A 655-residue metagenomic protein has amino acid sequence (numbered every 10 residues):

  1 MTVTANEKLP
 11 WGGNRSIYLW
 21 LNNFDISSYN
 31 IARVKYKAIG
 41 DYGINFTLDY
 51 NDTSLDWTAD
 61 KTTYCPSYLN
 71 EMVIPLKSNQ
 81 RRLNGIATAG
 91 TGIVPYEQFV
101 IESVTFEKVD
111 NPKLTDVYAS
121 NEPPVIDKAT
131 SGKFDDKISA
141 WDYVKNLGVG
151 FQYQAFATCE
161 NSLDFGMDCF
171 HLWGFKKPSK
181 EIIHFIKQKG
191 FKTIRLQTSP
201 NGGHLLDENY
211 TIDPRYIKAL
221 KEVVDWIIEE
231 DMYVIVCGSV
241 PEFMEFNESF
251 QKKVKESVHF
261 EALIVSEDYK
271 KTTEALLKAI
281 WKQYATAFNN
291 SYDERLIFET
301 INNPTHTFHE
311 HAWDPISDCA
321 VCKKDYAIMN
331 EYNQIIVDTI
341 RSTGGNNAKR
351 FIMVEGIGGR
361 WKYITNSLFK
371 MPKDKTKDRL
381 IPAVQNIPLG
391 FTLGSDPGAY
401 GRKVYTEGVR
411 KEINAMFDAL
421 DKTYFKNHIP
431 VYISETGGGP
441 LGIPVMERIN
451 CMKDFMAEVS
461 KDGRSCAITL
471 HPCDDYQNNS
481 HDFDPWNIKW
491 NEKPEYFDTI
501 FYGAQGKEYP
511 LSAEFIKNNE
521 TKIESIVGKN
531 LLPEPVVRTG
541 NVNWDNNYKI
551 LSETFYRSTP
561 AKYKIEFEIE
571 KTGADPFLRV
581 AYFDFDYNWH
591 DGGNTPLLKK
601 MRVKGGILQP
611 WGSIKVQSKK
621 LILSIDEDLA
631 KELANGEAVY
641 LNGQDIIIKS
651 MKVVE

Functional and structural regions predicted by a protein language model:
A5-R82, V94-V100, P535-T559, E566-A630 (+1 more regions): Extracellular ligand-binding interfaces
V34, G148-A155, K192-T198, Y233-C237 (+5 more regions): Structural recognition of the beta-strand scaffold that forms the well-ordered cores of secreted hydrolase catalytic
F99-F106, P112, V117, M651: Extracellular beta-strand elements of beta-rich domains used for carbohydrate recognition/degradation or cell-matrix
K113-T193: N-terminal carbohydrate-binding accessory modules
Y153-P178, L206-I212, F391-E412: Acidic/histidine-rich helix-loop elements that form or flank divalent-metal/phosphate-binding sites at the catalytic
G174-T193, N209-S239, E248-T300, N330-R341: An active-site-proximal structural segment forming one wall of the substrate-binding cleft that immediately precedes
V258, V265-S266, K270-Y400, E407 (+3 more regions): Active-site region of glycoside hydrolase catalytic domains
R410-S512: Substrate-binding cleft of secreted/luminal carbohydrate-active enzymes
